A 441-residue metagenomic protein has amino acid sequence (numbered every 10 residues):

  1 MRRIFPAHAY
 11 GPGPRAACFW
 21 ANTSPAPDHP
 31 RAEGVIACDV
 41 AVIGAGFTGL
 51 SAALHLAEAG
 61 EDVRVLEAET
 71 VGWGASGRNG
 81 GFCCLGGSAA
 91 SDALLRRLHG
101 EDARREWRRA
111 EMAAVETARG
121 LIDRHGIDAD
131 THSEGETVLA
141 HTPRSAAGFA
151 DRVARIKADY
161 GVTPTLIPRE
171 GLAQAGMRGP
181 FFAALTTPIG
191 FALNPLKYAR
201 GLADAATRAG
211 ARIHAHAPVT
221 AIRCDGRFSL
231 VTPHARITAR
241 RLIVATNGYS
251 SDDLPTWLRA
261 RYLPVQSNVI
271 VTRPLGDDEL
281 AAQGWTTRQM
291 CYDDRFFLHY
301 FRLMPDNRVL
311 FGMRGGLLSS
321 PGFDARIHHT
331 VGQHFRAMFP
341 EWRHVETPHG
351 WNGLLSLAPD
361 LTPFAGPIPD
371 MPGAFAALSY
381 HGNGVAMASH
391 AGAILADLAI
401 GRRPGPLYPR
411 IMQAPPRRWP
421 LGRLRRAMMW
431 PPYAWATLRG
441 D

Functional and structural regions predicted by a protein language model:
M1-V40: Extreme N-terminal leader/targeting segments of oxidoreductases
R31, E101, D128-V138, G171-A205 (+2 more regions): Helix-loop-beta segment of a Rossmann-like dinucleotide-binding subdomain
C38-V65: N-terminal Rossmann-like FAD-binding beta1-loop-alpha1 element of flavoenzymes
E58-R78: Glycine-rich FAD pyrophosphate-binding loop
C83, E116, R124-H132, V219-A221 (+2 more regions): Active-site substrate-recognition segment that forms the wall of the catalytic cavity or substrate channel
G86-E170: Dinucleotide-binding Rossmann-like beta1-alpha1 core, especially the glycine-rich loop that anchors the ADP
A154-R155, G179-R240: Helical element adjacent to the flavin cofactor pocket in flavoenzyme catalytic cores
P305, L317-A325, H329-R439: C-terminal catalytic lobe of FAD-dependent flavoproteins
